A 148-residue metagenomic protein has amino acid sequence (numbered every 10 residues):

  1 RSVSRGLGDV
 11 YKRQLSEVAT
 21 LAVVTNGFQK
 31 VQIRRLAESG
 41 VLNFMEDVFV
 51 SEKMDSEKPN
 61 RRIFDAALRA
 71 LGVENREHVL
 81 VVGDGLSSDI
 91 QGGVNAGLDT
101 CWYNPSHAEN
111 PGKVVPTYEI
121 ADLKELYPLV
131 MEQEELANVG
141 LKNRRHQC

Functional and structural regions predicted by a protein language model:
R1-Y11: Single conserved hydrophobic/aromatic residue that forms the stacking wall/gate of nucleotide- or nucleobase-binding
K12-R13, I90: Short amphipathic alpha-helical segments and helix-helix/interface helices
Q14-V18: A short, Lys/Arg-enriched amphipathic alpha-helix followed by its capping loop at the start of a domain
T20-C148: Asp-based, Mg2+/Mn2+-dependent phosphohydrolase catalytic module
